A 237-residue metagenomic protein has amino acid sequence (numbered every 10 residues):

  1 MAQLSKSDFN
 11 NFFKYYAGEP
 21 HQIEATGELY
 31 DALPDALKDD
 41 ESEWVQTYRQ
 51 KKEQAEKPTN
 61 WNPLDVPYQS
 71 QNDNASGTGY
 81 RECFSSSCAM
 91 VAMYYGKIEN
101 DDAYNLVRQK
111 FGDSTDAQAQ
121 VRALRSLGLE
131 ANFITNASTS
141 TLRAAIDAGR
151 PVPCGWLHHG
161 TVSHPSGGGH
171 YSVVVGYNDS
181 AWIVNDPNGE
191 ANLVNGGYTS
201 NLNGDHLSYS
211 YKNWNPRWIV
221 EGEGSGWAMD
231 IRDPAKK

Functional and structural regions predicted by a protein language model:
M1-L4, K236-K237: Short, solvent-exposed mixed-charge patches
Q3, Q46, E130-N132, I183: Ser/Thr- (and often Asn-) enriched beta-sheet segments in non-cytosolic proteins
Q3-D113: Active-site-adjacent structural segments surrounding the nucleophilic cysteine of cysteine proteases and isopeptidases
N11, E28, A32, E82 (+8 more regions): Extracytoplasmic/secreted proteins, especially bacterial periplasmic and envelope-associated proteins
Y15, N60-N62, Y177-K237: Noncatalytic regulatory segments and standalone regulatory/sensor domains
Y80, F84, V162, D205-S210: Extracytoplasmic low-complexity repetitive segments enriched in small/polar residues
I98-T141: Catalytic cysteine-centered active-site loop
T135-L193: Active-site-adjacent substructure of cysteine-protease-like catalytic cores
